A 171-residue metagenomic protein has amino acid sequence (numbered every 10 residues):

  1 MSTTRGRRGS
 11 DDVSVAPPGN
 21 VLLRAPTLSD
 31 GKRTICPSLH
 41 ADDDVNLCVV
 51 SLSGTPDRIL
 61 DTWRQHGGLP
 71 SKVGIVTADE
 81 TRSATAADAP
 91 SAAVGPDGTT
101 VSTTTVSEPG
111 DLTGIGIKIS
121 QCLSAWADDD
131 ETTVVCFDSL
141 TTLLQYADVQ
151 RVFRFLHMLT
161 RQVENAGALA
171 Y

Functional and structural regions predicted by a protein language model:
S2-R64: Glycine-rich P-loop/Walker A and Walker A-like loops and their local beta1-loop-alpha1 context in P-loop NTPases
D30, A41-D42, S51-G54, T85-D88 (+3 more regions): Terminal and domain-boundary accessory regions
V45, S71, D130-T133, A168: Short coil/turn segments at beta-strand junctions that form active-site/ligand-binding loops
V45-S51, L69-A78: Conserved catalytic segments around the Walker B and adjacent sensor/switch elements of P-loop NTPase domains
V49-S51, C136-F137, G167-Y171: Structural recognition of the conserved hydrophobic beta-strand(s) that form the central parallel beta-sheet of P-loop
L52-G54, A78-T81, L140: Short, ordered loop/turn segments at secondary-structure junctions
R82-M158: Phosphate-binding/switch loop-helix module in NTP-utilizing enzymes
R154-Y171: Substrate-engagement module of ASCE P-loop NTPases
